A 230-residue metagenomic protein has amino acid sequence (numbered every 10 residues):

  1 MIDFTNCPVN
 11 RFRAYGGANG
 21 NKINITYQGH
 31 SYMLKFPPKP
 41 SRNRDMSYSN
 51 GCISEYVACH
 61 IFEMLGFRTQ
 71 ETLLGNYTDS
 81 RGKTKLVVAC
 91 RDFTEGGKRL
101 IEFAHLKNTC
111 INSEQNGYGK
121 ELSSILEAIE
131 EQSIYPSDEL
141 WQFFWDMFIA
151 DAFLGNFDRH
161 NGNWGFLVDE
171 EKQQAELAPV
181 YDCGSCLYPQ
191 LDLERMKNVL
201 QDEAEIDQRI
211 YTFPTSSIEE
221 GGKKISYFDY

Functional and structural regions predicted by a protein language model:
M1-S113: Conserved ATP-binding subdomain of kinase catalytic cores across diverse folds
I2-F4, P38-K39, M46, E130 (+3 more regions): Residue-level signal for well-ordered alpha-helical segments
P38, N76, D92-T94, F148 (+3 more regions): Short, flexible loop/turn elements at secondary-structure junctions
E63, L167-Y230: C-terminal catalytic region of ATP-dependent kinase domains
A89-I149, E171: ATP-dependent phospho-/nucleotidyl transfer catalytic cores
F143-C183: Active-site acidic catalytic loop and adjacent metal/ATP-binding pocket of ATP-dependent phosphoryl transfer enzymes
